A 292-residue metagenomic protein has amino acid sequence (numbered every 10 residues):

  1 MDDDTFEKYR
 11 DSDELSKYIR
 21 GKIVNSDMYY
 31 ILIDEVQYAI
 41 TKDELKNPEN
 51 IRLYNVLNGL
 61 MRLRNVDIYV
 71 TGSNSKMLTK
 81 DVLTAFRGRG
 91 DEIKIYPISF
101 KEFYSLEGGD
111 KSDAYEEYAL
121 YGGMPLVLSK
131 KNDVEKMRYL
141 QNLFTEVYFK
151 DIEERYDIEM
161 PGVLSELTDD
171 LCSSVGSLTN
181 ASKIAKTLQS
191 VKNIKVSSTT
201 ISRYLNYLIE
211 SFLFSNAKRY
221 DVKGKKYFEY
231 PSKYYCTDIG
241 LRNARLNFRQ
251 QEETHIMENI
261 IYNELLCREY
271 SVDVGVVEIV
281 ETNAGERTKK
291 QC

Functional and structural regions predicted by a protein language model:
M1-D27, I51: Short glycine-rich substrate-engagement loop in P-loop NTPases that contacts/grips substrate
D4-E7, Q37-K42, M77-L78: Catalytic P-loop NTPase motifs of RecA-like helicase/translocase cores
D13-L15, L45-E49, L53, L83-G88 (+2 more regions): Short, glycine/charged-enriched secondary-structure capping and boundary segments
G21-S26, G59-V66, A85: Conserved catalytic network of the ASCE P-loop NTPase/AAA+ motor domain
Y29-Y30, K233: The start of beta-strands in P-loop NTPase/AAA+ ATPase cores
L32, V36-Y69: Conserved Walker B catalytic segment
N65, S73-S75, T79-L178: Interdomain motor-coupling "hinge/lid" segment immediately C-terminal to the ATP-binding subdomain of NTP-driven enzymes
D133-Q291: Accessory nucleic acid-recognition modules appended to NTPase machines
